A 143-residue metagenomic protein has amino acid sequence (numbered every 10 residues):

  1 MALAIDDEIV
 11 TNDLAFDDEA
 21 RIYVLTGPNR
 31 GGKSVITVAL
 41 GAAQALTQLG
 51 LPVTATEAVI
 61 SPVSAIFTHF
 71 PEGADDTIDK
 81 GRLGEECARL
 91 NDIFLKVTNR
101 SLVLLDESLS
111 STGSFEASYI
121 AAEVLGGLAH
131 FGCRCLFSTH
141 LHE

Functional and structural regions predicted by a protein language model:
M1-E143: ATPase nucleotide-binding head domains, primarily ABC-like/P-loop NTPase cores
